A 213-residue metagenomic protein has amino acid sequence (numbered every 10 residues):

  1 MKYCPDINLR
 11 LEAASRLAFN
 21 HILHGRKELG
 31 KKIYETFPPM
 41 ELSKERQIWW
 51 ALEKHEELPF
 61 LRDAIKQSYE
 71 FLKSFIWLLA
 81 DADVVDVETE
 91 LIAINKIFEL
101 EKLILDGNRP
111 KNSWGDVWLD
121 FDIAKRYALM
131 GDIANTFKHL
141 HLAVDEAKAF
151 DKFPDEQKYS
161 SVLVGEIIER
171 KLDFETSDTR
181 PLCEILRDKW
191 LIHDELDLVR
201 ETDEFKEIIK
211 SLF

Functional and structural regions predicted by a protein language model:
D6-A14, T36-R46, I65-A82, N112-D120: Generic helix N-cap/helix-start motif at coil->alpha-helix transitions
E12-L23: Non-membrane alpha-helical segments in proteins
H21, A51-E56, L79-D83, Y127: Residue at a conserved register position within TPR or TPR-like alpha-solenoid repeats
K27, K54-L58, V87, I133: TPR-repeat structural position
F71-E207, S211-F213: Alpha-helical protein-protein interaction modules
